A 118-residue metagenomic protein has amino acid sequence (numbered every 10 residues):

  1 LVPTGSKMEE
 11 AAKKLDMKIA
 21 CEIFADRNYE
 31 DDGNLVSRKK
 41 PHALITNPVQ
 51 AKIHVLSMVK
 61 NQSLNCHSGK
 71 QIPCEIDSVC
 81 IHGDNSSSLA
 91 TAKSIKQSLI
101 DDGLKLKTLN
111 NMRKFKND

Functional and structural regions predicted by a protein language model:
L1-T4, D84-N85, L89: Active-site glycine- and acidic-residue-rich loops that bind and position anionic ligands or nucleotide-like cofactors
G5-K7, A11-S63: Active-site rim beta-loop-alpha module in soluble metabolic enzymes
M17, E75-D77: Short, well-ordered coil/turn segments that N-cap beta-strands
S37, P73, S87: Short, electropositive, low-hydrophobicity segments enriched in small/polar residues
Q62-P73, K105-M112: Flexible, glycine/charged-enriched surface loops at secondary-structure junctions
D77, S87-A92, K96: Histidine-acidic metal/acid-base catalytic patches
I81: Conserved, mostly hydrophobic/aromatic
A92-D118: C-terminal domain-boundary segment and adjacent tail
